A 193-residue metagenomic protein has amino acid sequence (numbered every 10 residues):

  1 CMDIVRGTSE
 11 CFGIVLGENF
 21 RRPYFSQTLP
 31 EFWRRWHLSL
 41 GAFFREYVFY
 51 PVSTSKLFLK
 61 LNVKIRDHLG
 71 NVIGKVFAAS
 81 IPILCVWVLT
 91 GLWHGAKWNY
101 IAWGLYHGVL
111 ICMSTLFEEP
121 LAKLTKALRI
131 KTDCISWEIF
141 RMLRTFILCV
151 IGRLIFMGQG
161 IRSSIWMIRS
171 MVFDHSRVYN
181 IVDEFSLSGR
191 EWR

Functional and structural regions predicted by a protein language model:
C1-R193: Membrane-embedded transmembrane alpha-helical bundles that form the catalytic cores of multi-pass lipid-modifying
